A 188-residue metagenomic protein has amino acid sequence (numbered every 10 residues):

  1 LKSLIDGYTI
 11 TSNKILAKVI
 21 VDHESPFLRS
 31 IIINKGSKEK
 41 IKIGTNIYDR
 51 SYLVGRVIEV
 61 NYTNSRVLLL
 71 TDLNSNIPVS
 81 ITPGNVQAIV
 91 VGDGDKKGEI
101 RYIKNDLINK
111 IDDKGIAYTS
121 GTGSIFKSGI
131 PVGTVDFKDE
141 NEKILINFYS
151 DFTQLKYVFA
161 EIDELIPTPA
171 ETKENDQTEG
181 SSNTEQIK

Functional and structural regions predicted by a protein language model:
S3-K188: A secondary-structure micro-motif
